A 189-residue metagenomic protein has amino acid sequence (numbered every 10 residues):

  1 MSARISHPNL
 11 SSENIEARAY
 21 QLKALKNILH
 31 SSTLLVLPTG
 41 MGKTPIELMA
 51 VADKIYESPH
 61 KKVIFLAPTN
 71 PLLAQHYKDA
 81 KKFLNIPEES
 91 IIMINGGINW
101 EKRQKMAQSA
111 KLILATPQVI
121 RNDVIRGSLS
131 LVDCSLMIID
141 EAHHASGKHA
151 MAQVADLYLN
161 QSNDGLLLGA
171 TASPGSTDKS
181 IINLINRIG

Functional and structural regions predicted by a protein language model:
M1-G189: N-terminal helicase ATP-binding lobe
